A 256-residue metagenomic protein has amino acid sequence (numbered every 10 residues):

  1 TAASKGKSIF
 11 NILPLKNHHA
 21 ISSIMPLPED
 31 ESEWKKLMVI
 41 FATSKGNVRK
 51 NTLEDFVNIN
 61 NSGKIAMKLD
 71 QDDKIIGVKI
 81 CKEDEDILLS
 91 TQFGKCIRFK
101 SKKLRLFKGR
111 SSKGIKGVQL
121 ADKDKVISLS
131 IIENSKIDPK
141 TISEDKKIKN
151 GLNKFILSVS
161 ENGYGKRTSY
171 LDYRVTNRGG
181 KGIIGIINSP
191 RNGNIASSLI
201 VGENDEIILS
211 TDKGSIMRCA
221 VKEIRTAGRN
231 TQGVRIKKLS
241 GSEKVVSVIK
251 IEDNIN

Functional and structural regions predicted by a protein language model:
T1-N256: Short, structured "edge-of-domain" segments at secondary-structure transitions
